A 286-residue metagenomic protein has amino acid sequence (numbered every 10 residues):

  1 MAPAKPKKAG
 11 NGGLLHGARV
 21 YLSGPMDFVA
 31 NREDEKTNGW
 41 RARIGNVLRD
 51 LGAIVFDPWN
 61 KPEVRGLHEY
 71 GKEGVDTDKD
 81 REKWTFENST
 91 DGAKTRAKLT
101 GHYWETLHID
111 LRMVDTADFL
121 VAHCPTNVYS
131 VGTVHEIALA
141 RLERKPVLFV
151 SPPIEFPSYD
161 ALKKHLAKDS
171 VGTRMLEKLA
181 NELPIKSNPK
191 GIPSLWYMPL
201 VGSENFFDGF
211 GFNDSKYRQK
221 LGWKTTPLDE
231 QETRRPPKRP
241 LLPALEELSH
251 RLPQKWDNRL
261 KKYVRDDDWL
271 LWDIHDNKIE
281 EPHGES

Functional and structural regions predicted by a protein language model:
A2-S286: Conserved catalytic or regulatory cores that recognize and/or transform ribose-phosphate-containing ligands
